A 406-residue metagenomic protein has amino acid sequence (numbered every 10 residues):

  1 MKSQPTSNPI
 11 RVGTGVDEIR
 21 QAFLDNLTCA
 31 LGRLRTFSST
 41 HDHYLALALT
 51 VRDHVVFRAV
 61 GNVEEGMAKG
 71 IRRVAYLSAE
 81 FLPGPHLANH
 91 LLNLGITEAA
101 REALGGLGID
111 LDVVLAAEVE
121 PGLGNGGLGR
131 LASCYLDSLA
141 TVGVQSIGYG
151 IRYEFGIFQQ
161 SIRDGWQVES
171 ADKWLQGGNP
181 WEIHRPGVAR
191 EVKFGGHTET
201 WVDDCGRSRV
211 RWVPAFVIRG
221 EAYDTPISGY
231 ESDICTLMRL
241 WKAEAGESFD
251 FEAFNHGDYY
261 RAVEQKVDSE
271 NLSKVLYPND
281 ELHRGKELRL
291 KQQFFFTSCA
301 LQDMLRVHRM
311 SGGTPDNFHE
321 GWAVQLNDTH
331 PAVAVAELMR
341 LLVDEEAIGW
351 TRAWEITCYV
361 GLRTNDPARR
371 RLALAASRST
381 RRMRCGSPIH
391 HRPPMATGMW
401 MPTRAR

Functional and structural regions predicted by a protein language model:
M1-R406: A conserved ligand/cofactor-binding region detector
